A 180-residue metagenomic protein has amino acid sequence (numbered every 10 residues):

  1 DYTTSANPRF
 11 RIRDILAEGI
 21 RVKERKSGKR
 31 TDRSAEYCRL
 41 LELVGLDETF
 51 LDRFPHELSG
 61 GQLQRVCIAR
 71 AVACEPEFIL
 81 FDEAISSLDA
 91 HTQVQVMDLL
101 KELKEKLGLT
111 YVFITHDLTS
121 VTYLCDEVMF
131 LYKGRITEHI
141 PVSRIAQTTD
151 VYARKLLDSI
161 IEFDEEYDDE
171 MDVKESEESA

Functional and structural regions predicted by a protein language model:
T31-T49, D158: Conserved ABC ATPase "signature" region
G45-L46, A146-A180: C-terminal boundary and immediately downstream tail of ABC-type ATPase nucleotide-binding domains
F54-L58, Q62: Conserved ABC ATPase signature
I68: Hydrophobic anchor residue at the start of the ABC signature
E75: Conserved catalytic motifs of ABC-family nucleotide-binding domains
V121-Y123: A short, surface-exposed alpha-helical micro-motif characterized by mixed small hydrophobic and charged/polar residues
